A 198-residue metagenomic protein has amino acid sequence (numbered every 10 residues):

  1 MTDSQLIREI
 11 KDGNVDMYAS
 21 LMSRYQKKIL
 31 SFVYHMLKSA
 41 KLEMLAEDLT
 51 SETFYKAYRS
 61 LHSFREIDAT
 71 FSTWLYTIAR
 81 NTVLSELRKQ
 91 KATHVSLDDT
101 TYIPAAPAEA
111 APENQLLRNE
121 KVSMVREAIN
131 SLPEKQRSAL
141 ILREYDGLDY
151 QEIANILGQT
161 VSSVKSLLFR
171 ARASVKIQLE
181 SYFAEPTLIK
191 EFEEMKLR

Functional and structural regions predicted by a protein language model:
K11-D12, K38-A40, E52-A69, K89-K91: Sigma70-family region 2
D12-S20, L30-E52, V161: Short, charged helix-capping/linker segments at alpha-helix termini
K41, N155-I156, A173-R198: C-terminal edge and immediately downstream basic/flexible tail or linker adjoining helix-turn-helix-like DNA-binding
D48-Y55, A69-N81: Structural recognition of an alpha-helix C-terminal capping motif at a helix-to-coil junction
R59-E66, T77-L97, R118: Arg/Lys-rich amphipathic alpha helix in sigma70-family domain 2
T93-L117, D149, F192-R198: Internal acidic/polar
V125-A128, Q136, Q151, L157-S181: DNA-recognition helix of helix-turn-helix
A139-R143: A short pre-motif secondary-structure segment
